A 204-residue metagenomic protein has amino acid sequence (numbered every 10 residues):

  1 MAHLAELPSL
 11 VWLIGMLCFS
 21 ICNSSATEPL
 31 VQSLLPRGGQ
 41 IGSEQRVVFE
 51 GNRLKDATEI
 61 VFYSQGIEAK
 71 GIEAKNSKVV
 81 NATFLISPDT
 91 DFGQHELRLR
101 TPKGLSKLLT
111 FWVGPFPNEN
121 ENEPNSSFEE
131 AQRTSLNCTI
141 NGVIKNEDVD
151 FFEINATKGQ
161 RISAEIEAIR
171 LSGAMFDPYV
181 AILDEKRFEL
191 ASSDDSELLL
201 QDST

Functional and structural regions predicted by a protein language model:
M1-L7: N-terminal secretory signal peptides that target proteins for export/translocation
S9-S20: Bacterial N-terminal signal peptides
C22-A26: Sec/Tat signal peptide C-region and signal peptidase I cleavage site
T27-K70, K75-V79, P88, F92 (+4 more regions): Acidic, Ser/Thr/Pro-rich low-complexity intrinsically disordered segments
L85: Beta-strand/loop-dominated core regions that host nucleotide or nucleotide-derived cofactor-binding catalytic loops
D89-P115: Extended acidic/polar, glycine-enriched regions that form or flank non-catalytic beta-rich accessory modules
L109-L136: Predominantly extracellular/luminal regions of secreted and cell-surface proteins, especially disulfide-bonded
